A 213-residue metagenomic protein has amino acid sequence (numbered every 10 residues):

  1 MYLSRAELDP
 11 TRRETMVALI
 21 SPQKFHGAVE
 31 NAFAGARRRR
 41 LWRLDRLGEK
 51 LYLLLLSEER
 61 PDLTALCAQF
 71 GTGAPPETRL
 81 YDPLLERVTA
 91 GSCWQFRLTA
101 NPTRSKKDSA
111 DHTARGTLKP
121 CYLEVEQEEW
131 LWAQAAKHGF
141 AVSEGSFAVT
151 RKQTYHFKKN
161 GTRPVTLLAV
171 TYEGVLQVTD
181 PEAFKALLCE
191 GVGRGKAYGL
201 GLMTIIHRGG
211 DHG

Functional and structural regions predicted by a protein language model:
M1-G213: RNA-interacting cores
